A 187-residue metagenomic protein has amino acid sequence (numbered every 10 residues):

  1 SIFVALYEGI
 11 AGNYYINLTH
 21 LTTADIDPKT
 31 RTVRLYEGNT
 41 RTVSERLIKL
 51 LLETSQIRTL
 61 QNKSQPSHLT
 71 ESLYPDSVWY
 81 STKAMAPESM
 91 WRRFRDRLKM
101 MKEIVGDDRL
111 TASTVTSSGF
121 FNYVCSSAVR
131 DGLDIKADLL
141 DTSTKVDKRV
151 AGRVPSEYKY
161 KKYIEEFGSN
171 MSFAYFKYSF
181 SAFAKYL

Functional and structural regions predicted by a protein language model:
S1-N13: Basic, Lys/Arg- and aromatic-enriched nucleic-acid-binding interface segment
Y15-L18: Solenoid-repeat scaffolds in large eukaryotic assemblies
T22-K29: Solenoid-like repeat scaffolds
K29-T32, Y36-A84: Basic, alpha-helical nucleic-acid-contacting "clamp/cap" segments
L47, S55, P87-F94, L98-M101: Charge-enriched interaction surfaces
S64-E71, E88-R92, I135-K145: Glycine-rich, flexible loop segments associated with nucleotide phosphate handling
A84, E88-W91, L110, T114: Alpha-solenoid helical-repeat scaffolds
R95-L187: Short, basic (Lys/Arg/His-rich) helix/loop patches that form interaction surfaces in the mid-to-C-terminal regions
